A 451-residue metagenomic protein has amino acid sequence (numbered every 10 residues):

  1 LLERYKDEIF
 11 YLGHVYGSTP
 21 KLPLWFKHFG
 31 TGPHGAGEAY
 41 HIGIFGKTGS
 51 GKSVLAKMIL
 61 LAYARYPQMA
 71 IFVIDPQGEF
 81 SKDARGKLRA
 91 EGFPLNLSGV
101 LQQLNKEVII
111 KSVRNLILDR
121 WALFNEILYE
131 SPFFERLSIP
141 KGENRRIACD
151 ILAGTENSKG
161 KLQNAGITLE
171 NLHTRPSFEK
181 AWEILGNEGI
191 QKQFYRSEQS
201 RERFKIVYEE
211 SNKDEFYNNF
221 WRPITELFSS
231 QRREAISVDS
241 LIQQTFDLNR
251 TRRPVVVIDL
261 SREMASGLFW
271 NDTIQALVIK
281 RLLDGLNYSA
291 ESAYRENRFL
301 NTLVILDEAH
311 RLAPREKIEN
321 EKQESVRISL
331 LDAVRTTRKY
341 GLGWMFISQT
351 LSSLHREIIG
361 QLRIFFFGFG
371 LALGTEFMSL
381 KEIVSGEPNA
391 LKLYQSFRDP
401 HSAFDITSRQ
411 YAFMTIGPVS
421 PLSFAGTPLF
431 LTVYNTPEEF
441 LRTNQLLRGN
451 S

Functional and structural regions predicted by a protein language model:
L1-D7, Y11: Interdomain "pre-motor" coupling segment immediately N-terminal to P-loop NTPase/helicase cores
L12-N105, M378, Y434-N435, N444-N450: Glycine-rich phosphate-binding loop of nucleotide-binding enzymes
G32-H41, G49, V257-E291: Conserved ABC ATPase signature
Q77-S81, R262-A265, H310-R311, T350-S353 (+3 more regions): Conserved nucleotide-binding/hydrolysis micro-motifs of P-loop NTPases
G99-A235: Helical/strand "switch-coupling" subdomains that flank nucleotide/phosphate-binding cores, especially in P-loop NTPases
K205-T273: Extended helical coiled-coil dimerization/tether regions that scaffold and oligomerize large DNA-maintenance assemblies
F269-L391: Conserved P-loop NTPase motor cores
F404-S451: Conserved P-loop NTPase motor module
